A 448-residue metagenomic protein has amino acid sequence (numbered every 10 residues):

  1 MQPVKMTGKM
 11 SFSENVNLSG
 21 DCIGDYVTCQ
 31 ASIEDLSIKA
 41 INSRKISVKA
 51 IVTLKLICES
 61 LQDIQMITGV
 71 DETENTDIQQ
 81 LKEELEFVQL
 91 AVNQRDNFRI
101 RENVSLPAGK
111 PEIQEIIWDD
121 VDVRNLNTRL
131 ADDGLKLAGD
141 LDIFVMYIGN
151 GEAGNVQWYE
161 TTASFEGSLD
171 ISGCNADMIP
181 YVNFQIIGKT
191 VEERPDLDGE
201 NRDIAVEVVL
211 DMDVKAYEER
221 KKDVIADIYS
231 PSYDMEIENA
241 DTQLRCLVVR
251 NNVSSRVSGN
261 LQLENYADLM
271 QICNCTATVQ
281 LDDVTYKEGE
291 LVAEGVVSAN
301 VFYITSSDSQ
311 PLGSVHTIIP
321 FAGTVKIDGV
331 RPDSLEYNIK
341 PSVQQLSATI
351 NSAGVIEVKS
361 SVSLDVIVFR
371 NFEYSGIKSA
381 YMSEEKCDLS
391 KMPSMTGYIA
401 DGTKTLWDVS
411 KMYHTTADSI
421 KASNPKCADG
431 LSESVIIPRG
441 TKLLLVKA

Functional and structural regions predicted by a protein language model:
M1-M392: Membrane-lipid interaction segments
K404-L406: Extracytoplasmic Gram-positive cell-surface binding/anchoring modules and repeats
V409: Short alpha-helical "recognition helix" segments of helix-turn-helix
T416-A448: Extracellular LysM carbohydrate-binding repeats and other cell-envelope/extracellular binding modules
